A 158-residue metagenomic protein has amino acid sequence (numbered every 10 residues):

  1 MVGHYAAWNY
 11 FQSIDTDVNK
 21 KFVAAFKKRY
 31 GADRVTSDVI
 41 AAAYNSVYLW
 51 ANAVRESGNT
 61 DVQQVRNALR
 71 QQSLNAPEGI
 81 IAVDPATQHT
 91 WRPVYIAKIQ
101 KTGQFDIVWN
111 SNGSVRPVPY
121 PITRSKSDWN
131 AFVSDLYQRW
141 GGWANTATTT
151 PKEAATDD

Functional and structural regions predicted by a protein language model:
M1-D158: Extracytosolic ligand-binding ectodomains
